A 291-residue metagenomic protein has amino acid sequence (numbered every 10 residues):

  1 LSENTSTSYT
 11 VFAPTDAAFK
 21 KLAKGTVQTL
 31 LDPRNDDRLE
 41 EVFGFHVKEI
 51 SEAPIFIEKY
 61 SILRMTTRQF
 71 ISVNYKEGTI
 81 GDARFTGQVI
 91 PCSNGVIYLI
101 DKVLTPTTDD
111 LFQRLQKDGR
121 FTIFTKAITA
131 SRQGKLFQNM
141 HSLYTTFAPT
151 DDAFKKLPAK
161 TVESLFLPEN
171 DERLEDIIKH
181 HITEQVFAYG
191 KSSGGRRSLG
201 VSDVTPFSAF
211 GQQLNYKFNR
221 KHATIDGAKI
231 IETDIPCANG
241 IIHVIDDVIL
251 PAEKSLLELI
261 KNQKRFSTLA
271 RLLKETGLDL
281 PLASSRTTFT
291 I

Functional and structural regions predicted by a protein language model:
L1-I291: Mature, structured domains of secreted/extracytosolic soluble proteins
